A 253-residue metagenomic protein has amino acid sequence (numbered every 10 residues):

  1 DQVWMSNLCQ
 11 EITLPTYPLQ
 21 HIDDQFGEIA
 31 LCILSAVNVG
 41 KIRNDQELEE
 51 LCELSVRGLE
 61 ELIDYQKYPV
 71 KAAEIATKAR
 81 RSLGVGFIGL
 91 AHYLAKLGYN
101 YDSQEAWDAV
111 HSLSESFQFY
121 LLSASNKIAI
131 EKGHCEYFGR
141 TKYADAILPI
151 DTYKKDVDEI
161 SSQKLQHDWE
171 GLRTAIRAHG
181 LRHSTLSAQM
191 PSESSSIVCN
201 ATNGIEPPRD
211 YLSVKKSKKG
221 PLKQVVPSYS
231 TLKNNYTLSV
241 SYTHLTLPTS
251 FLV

Functional and structural regions predicted by a protein language model:
D1-L245, S250: Long, C-terminal-biased catalytic regions of enzyme "large/alpha" subunits
